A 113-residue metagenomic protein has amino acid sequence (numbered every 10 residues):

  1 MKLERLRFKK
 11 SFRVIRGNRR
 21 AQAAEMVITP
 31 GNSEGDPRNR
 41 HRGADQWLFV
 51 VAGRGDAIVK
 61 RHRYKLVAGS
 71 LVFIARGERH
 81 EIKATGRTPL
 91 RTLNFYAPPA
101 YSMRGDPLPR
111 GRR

Functional and structural regions predicted by a protein language model:
L3-R7, Q22, K83-R113: Double-stranded beta-helix
E4-R38, D45: A short glycine-rich, His/Asp/Glu-containing loop-to-beta-strand
R19, G43, H62, E78-R79 (+1 more regions): A generic "binding-loop/recognition-motif" signal
D36-P37, A57-I58, I74, H80-G86: Short beta-strand His + acidic residue motifs that chelate non-heme Fe in jelly-roll/DSBH and cupin folds
G43-G55: Glycine- and acidic-residue-biased ligand/ion/polar-headgroup-sensing regions
A52, K60, F95-A97: Cofactor-binding loop segments of dinucleotide-utilizing enzymes, especially the Rossmann-like FAD- and NAD(P)+-binding
R61-R76: Short acidic-glycine-tyrosine-enriched beta hairpin
